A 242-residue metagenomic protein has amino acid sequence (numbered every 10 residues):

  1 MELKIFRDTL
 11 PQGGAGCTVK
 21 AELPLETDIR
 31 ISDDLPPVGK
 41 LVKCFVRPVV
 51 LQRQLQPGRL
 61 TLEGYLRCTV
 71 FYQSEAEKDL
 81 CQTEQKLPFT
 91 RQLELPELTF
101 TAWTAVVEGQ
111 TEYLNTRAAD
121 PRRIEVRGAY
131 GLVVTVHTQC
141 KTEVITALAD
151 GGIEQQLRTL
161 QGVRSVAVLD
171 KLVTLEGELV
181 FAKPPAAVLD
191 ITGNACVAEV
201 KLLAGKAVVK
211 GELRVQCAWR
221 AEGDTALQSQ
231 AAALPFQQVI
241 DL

Functional and structural regions predicted by a protein language model:
M1-L242: Viral structural modules
